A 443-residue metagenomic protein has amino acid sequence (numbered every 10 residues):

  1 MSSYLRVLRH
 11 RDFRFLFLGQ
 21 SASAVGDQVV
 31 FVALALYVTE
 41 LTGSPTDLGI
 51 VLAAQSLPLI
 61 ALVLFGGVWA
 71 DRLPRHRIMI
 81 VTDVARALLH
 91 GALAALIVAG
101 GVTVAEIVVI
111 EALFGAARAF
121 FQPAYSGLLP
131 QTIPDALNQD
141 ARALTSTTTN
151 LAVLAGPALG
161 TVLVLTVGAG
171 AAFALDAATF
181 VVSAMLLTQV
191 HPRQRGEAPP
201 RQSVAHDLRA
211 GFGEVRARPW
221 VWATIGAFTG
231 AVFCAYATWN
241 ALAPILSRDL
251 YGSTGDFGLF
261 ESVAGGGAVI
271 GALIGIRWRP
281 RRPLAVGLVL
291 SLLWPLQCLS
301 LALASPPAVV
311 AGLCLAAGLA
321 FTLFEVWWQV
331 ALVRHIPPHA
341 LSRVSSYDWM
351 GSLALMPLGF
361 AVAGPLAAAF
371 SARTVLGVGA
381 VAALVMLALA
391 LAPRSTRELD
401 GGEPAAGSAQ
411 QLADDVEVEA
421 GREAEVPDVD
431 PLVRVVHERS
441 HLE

Functional and structural regions predicted by a protein language model:
M1-R6, P393-E443: Intrinsic disorder in cytosolic terminal tails and internal cytosolic loops of multi-pass membrane transporters
M1-S408: Alpha-helical transmembrane-bundle signature of multi-pass membrane transport and export proteins
